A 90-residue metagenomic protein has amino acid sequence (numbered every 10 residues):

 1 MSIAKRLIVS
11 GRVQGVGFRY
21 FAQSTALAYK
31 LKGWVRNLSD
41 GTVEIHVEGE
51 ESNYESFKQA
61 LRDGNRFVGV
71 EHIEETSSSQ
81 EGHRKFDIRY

Functional and structural regions predicted by a protein language model:
M1-Y90: Intrinsically disordered, low-complexity, mixed-charge
